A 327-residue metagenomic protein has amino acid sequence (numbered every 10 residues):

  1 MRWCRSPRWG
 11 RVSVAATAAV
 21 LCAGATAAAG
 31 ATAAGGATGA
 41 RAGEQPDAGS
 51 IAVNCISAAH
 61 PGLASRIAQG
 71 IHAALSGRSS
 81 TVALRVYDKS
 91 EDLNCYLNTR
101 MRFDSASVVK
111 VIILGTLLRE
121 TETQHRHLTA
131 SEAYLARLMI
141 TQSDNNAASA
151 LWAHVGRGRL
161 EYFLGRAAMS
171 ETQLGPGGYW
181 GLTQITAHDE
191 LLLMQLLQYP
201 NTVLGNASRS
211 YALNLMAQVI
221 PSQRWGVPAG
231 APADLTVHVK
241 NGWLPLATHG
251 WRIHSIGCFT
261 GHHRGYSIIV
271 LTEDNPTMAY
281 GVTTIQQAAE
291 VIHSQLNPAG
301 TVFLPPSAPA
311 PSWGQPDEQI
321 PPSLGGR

Functional and structural regions predicted by a protein language model:
M1-A42: Secretory targeting and sorting signals
G43-I56, L93-N98, L114-L117, T141-D144: Acidic/histidine-rich, surface-exposed loop or edge segments in extracytoplasmic proteins
G43-L84, K89-E91, L151-R327: Penicillin-recognizing serine hydrolase domain
D92, R102-R126, M139, I268: Active-site SXXK
Y96-N98, E132-A133, Q142-A147, Q173-G178 (+1 more regions): Flexible glycine/proline-enriched surface loops and loop-helix/loop-strand junctions
N98-R102, H254: N-terminal post-signal-peptidase region of extra-cytosolic proteins
R119-R137, L160, G205-S208: Short, well-structured active-site flanking segments
R137-M139, A167: Short helix- or helix-capping micro-motifs that position conserved polar/aromatic residues at function-defining sites
